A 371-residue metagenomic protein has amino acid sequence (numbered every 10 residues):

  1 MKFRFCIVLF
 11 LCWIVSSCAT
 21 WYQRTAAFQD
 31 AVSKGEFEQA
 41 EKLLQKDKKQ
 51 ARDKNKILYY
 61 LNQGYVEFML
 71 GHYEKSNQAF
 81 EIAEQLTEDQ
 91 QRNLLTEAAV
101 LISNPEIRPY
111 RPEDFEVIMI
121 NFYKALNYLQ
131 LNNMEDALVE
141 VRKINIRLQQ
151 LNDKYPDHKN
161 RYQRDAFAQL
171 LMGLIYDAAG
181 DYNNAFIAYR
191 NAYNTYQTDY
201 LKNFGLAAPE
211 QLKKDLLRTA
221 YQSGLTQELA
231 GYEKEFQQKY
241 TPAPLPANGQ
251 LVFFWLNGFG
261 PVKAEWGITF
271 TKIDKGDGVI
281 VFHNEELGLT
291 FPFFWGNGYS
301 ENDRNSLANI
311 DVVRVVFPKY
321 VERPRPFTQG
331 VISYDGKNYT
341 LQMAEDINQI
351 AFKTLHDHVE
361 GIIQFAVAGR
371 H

Functional and structural regions predicted by a protein language model:
V15-F37, K48: Bacterial Sec signal peptide processing site at the extreme N-terminus
C18, R52-K54, D114-F115, P156-Q163: Residue signature of alpha-solenoid helical repeat architecture, marking inter-repeat boundaries and helix-start
A26, N62, V66-M69, E116-M119 (+4 more regions): "A position-specific structural signal for the A-helix of alpha-solenoid helical repeats
L43-Q45, F80, T87, V141 (+3 more regions): Inward-facing hydrophobic residues that define packing positions of alpha-helical scaffold repeats
R52-K56, T87-E97, Q149-D157, Y193-A230: Boundary/linker segments of alpha-helical solenoid repeat arrays
V312-R370: Add "or lipid-surface remodeling" -> "...that mediate pore formation, membrane permeabilization, membrane fusion
